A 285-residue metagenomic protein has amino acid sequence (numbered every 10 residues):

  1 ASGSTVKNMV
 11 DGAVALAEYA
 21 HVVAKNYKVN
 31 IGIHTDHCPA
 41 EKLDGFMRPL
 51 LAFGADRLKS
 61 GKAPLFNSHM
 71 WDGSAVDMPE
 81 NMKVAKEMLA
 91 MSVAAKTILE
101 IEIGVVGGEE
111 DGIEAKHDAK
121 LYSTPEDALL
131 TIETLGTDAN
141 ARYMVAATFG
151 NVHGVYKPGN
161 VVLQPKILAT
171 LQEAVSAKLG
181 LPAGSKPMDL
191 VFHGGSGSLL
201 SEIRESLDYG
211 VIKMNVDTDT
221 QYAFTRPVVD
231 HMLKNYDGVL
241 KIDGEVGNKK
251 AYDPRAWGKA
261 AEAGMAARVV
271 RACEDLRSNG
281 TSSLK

Functional and structural regions predicted by a protein language model:
A1-V6, D11-K28, A40-K186, L200-E205 (+1 more regions): Alpha/beta enzyme core
I33-P39, M188-S198: Glycine-rich beta-to-alpha transition loops that act as phosphate-gripper elements at the mouths of alpha/beta enzyme
G73, T218-D219: Short secondary-structure boundary segments
I212-V216: Short hydrophobic/aromatic-enriched beta-strand-loop microsegments
T220-T225: Short gly/pro/ser/thr-enriched loop/turn and capping motifs at secondary-structure boundaries
L233-K285: Extended, intrinsically disordered, low-complexity segments
